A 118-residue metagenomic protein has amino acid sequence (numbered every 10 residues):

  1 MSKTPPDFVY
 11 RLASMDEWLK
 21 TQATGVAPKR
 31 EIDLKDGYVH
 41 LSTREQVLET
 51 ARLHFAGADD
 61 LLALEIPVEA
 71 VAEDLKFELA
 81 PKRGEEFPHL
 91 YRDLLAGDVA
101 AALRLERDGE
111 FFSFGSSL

Functional and structural regions predicted by a protein language model:
S2-L118: Conserved, structured core segments of small domains
